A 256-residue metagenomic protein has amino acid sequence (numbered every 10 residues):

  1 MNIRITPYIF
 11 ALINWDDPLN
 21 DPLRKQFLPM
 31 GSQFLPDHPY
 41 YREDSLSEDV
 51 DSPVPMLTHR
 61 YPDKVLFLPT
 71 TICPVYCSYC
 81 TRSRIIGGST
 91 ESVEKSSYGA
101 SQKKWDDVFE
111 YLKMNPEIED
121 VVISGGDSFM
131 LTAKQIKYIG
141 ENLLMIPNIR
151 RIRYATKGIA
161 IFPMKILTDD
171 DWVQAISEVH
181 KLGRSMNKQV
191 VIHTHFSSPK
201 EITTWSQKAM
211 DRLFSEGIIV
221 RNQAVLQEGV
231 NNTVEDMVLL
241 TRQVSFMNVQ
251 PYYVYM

Functional and structural regions predicted by a protein language model:
M1-R60: Flexible, acidic/Gly-rich N-terminal and inter-domain linker regions that tether and position cofactor-handling modules
I9, C77, Y252: Conserved, mostly hydrophobic/aromatic
V50-S83: N-terminal pre-triad scaffold of radical SAM enzymes
F67, V121-I123: Hydrophobic positions in the central parallel beta-sheet of the AAA+
T71, T81-R84, G125, T156 (+1 more regions): Short, structured patches in soluble enzyme cores that scaffold and shape functional sites
C80-S92: Iron-sulfur (Fe-S) cluster-binding segments and ferredoxin-like electron-carrier domains, especially [2Fe-2S]
V93-S101: Short cysteine/histidine-rich metal-coordination sites, predominantly Zn2+-binding motifs
Q102-P116, D120, F129-M256: Conserved AdoMet/S-adenosylmethionine-binding subsite of the radical SAM
